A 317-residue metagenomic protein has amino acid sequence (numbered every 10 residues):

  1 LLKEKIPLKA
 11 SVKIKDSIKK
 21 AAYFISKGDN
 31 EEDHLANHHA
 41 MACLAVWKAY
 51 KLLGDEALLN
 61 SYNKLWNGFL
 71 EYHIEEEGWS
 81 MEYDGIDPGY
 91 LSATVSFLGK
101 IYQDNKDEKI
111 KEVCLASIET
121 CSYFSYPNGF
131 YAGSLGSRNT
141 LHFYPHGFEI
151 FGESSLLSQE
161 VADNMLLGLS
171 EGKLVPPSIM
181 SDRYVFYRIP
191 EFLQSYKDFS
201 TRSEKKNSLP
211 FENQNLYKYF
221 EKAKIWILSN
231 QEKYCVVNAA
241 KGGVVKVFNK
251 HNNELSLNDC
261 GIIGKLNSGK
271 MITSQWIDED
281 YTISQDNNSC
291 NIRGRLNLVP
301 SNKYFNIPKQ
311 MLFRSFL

Functional and structural regions predicted by a protein language model:
L1-K111, S137-H146: Aromatic-lined, polymer-binding surfaces characteristic of secreted/periplasmic polysaccharide-degrading enzymes
E108-L317: Extended polysaccharide-engagement surfaces of secreted carbohydrate-active enzymes
